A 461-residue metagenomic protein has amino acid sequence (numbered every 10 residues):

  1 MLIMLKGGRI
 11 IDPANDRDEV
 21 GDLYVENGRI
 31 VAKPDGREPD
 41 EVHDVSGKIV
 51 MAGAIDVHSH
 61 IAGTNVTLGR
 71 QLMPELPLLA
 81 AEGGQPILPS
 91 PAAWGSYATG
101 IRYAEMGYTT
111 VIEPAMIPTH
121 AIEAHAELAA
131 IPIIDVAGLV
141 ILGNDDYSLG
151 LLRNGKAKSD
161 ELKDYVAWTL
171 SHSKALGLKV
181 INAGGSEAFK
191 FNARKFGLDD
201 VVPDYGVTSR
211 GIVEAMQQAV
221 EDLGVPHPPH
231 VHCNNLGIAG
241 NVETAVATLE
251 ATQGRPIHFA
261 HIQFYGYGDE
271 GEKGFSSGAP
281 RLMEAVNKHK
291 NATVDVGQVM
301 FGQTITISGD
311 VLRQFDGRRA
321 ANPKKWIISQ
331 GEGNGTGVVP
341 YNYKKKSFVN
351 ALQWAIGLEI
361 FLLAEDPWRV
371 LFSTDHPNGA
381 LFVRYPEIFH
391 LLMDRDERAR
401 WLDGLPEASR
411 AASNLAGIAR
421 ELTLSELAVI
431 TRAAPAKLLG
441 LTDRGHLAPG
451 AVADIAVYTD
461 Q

Functional and structural regions predicted by a protein language model:
M1-M4, R9-A52: Histidine-rich, glycine-flanked metal-binding segment
G8, L23, G28, G47 (+10 more regions): Divalent metal-coordination and catalytic microenvironments
K48-E127: Metal-associated gating/positioning segment near the N- to mid-region
M51-V57, E113-P114, A260-H261, D295 (+1 more regions): Active-site neighborhood of phospho(di)ester-bond hydrolases with catalytic His/Asp-centered motifs
A52-L72, F301-S308, L381, F389-D396: Short, solvent-exposed beta-strand-terminating loops
L78-G95, L142-K163, D204-G206: Active-site mouth loops of central-metabolism enzymes
A157-N182, S186-V370: Histidine/acidic residue-rich metal-binding segments in metalloenzymes
N334-S347, Q353-V457: His/Asp/Glu-enriched, well-ordered alpha-helical/loop segment that forms or immediately abuts the divalent-metal
